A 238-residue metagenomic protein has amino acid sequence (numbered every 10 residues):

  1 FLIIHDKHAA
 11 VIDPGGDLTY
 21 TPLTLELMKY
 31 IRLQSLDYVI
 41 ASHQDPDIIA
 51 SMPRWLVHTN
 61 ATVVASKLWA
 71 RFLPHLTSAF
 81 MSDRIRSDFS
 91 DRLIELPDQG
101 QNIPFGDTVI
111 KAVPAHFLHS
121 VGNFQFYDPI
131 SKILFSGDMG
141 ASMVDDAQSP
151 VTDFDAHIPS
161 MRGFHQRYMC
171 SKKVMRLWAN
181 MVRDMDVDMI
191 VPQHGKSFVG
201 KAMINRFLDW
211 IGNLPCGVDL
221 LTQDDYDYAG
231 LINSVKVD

Functional and structural regions predicted by a protein language model:
F1-K29, Q125-D128, K132-G137: Conserved beta-strand hairpin/beta-sheet module of binuclear metal-dependent hydrolase folds, prominently
I3, G100-F105: Short acidic-hydrophobic surface loop/beta-edge motif
A10-D13, D37-A41, A112: Short catalytic-loop micro-motif centered on adjacent basic/acidic residues
T19, L27-Q99, W210-C216: Active-site HxH/HxHxD metal-binding segment of metal-dependent hydrolases
T19, Q44-I49, A70-L73, Q99-Q101 (+3 more regions): Active-site environment of divalent metal-dependent phosphoester hydrolases
L93-I94, P114-F117: Short Gly/Pro-enriched turn/cap motifs at secondary-structure boundaries
V109, H116-P192, K196-K201, L214: Metallo-beta-lactamase
G200-D238: C-terminal regulatory/interaction regions
